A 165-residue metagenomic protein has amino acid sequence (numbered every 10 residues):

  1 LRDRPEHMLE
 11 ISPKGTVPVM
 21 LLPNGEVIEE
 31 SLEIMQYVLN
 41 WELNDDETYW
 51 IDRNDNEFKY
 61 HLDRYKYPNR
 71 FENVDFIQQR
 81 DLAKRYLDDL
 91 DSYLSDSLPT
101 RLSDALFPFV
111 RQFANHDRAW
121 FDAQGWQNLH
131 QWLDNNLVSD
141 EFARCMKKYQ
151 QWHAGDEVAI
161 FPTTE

Functional and structural regions predicted by a protein language model:
L1-R85, D91, L98: GST-like domain detector, emphasizing the conserved glutathione-binding G-site in the N-terminal thioredoxin-like
L39-L43, R70, S95, F109-V110 (+3 more regions): Hydrophobic/aromatic-lined pockets within catalytic cores
L62, D122, A143-K147: Short, hydrophobic secondary-structure boundary micro-motifs
E72-Q78, A119-Q124, L137: Residues lining hydrophobic/aromatic ligand-binding pockets adjacent to catalytic sites
S92-P99, E141-M146: Surface-exposed helix-capping loop/turn segments at secondary-structure junctions
L98-G125, H130: GST superfamily/GST-like fold recognition
G125-F142: C-terminal end-helix/capping segment
Y149-E165: Acidic/histidine-enriched, glycine/proline-rich intrinsically disordered or flexible terminal extensions
